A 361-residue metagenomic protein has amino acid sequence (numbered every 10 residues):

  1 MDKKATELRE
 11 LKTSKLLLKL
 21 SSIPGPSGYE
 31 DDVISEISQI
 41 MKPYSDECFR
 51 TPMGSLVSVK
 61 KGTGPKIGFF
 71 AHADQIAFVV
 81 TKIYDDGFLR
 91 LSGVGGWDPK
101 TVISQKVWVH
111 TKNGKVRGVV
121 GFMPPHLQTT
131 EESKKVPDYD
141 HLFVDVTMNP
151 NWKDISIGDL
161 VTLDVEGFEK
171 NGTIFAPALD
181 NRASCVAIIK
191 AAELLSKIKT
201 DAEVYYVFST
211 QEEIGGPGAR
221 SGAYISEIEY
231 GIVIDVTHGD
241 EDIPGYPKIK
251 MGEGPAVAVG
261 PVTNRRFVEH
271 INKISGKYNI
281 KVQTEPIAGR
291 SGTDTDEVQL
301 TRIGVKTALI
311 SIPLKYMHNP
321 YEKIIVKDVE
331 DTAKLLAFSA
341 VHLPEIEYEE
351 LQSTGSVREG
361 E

Functional and structural regions predicted by a protein language model:
M1-E361: N-terminal hydrophobic/helix-forming segments and targeting peptides
